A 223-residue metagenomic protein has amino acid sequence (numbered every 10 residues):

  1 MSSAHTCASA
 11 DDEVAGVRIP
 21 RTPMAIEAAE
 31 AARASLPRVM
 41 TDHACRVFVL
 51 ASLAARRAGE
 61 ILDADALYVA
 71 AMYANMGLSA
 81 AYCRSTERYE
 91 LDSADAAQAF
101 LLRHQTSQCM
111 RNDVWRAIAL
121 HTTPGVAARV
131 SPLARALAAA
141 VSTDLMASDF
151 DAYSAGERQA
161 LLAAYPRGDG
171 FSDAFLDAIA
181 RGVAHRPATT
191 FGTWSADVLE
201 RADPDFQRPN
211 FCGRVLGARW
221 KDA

Functional and structural regions predicted by a protein language model:
S2-A15, S35-T41, C45, V49-E60 (+2 more regions): Divalent metal-dependent phosphate-bond-processing catalytic cores, especially two-metal-ion Mg2+/Mn2+ enzymes that act
C7-A29: Short alpha-helical hairpin
P20-P23, D42-H43, L62-A66: N-terminal glycine-rich anion-binding loops that anchor highly charged ligand groups
A34-R38, L78-S85: A short glycine/serine-rich beta->alpha loop
R46-L50, R88-R103: An active-site-proximal "capping" alpha-helix that borders the catalytic cofactor pocket
L53-R57, M76-S79, A99-R103, L120 (+1 more regions): Amphipathic alpha-helical interaction surfaces
E60-A66, Q105-A117: Acidic/histidine metal-binding catalytic segments
D65-C83, S93, W115-P124: His-Asp-centered metal-binding catalytic motifs of divalent-metal-dependent phosphohydrolases/nucleases
